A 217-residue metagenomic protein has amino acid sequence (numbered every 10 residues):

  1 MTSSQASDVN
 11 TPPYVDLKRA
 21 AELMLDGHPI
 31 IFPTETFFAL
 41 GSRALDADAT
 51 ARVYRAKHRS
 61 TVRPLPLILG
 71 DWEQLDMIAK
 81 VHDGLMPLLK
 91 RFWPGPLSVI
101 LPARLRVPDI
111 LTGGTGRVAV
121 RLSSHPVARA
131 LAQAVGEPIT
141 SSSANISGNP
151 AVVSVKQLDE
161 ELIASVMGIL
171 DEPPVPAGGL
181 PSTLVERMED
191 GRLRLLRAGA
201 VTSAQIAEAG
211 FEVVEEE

Functional and structural regions predicted by a protein language model:
M1-E217: Active-site-adjacent structural elements in enzyme catalytic cores
